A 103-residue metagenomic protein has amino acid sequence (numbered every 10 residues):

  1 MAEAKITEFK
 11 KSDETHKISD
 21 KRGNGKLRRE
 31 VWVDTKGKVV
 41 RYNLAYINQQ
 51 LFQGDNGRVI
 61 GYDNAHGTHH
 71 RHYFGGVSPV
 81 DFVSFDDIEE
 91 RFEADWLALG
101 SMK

Functional and structural regions predicted by a protein language model:
A2-H70: The feature represents the first ordered module of a protein
G75-K103: Short, compact, well-ordered microdomains
